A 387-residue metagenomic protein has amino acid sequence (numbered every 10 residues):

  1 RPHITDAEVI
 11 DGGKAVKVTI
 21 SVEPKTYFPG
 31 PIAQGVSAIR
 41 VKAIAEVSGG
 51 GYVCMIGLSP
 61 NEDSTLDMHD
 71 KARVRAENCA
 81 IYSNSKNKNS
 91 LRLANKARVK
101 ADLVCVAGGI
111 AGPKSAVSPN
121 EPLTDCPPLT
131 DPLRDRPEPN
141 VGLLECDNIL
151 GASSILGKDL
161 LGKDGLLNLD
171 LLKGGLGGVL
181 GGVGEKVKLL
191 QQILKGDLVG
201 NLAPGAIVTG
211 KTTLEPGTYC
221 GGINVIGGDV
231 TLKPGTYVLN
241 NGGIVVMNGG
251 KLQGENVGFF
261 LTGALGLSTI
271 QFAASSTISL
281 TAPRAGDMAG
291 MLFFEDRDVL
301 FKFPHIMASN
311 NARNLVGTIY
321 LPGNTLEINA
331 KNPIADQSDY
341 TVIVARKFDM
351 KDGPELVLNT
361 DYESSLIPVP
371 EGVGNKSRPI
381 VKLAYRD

Functional and structural regions predicted by a protein language model:
R1-T26, G112-P113, D170, Q192: Short amphipathic secondary-structure patches
K17-T19, R40-K42, T236: Beta-strand secondary-structure signal
K25-K158, N168, L300-I343, F348-G353: Short, ordered "entry" segments at domain starts
M55-L58, C79-N84, A101-A107, A206 (+8 more regions): Well-ordered beta-strand segments characteristic of repetitive beta-sheet solenoids
D70-V74, N95-V99, I110, K114-L123 (+11 more regions): Small-residue (G/S/T/A) turn/hinge positions that recur once per unit in extracellular repeat modules
C126-L129, R134-R136, N140, C146-S153 (+9 more regions): Acidic/polar low-complexity surface segments
L150-P204: A taxonomically broad motif for mature regions of secreted/extracellular, amphipathic or lipid/surface-interacting
L358-D387: Protruding loop/beta-arch "assembly-hinge" segments enriched in small, turn-prone residues
